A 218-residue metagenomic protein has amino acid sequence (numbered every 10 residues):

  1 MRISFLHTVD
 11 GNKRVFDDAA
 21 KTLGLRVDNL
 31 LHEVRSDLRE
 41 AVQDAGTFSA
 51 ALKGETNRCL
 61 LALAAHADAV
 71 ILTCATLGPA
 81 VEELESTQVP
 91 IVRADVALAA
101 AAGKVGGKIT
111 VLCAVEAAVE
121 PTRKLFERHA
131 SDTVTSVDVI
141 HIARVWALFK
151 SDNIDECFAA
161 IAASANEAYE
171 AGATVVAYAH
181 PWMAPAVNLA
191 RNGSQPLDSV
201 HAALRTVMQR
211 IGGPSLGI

Functional and structural regions predicted by a protein language model:
M1-I218: Non-catalytic structural scaffold of enzyme domains
